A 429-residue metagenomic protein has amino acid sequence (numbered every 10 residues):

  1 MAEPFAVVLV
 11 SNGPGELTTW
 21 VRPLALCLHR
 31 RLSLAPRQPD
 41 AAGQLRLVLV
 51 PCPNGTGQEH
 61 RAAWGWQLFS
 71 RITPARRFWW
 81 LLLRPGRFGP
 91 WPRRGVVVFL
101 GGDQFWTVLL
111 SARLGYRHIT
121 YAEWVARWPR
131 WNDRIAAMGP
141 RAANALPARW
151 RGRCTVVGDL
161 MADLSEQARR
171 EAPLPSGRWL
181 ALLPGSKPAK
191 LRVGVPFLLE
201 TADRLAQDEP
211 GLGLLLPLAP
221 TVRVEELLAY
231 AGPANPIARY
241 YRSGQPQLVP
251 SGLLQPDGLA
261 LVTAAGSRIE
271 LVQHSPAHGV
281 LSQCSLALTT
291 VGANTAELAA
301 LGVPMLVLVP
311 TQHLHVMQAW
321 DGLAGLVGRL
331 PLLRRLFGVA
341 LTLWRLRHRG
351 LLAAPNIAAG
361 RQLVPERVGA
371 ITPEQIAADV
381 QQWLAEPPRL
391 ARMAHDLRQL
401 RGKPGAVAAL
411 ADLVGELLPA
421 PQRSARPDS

Functional and structural regions predicted by a protein language model:
M1-S429: Nucleotide-activated sugar donor-binding and catalytic core shared by glycosyltransferases and related lipid-linked
